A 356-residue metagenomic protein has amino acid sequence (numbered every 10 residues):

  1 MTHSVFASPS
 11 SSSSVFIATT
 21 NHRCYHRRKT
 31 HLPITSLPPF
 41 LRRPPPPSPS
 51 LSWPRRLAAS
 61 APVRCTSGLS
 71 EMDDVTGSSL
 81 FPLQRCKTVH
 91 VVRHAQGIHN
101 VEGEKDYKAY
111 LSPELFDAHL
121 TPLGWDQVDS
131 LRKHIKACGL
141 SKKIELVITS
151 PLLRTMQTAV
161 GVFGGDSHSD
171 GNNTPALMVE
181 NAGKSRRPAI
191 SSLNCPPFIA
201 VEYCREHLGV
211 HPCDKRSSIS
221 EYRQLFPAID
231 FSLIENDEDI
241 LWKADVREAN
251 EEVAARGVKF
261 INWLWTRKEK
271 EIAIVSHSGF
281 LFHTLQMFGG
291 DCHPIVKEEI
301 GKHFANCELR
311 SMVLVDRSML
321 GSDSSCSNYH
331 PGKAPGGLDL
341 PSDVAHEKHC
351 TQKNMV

Functional and structural regions predicted by a protein language model:
T2-C195, I199-V201, H207, S220-L225 (+4 more regions): Active-site-proximal alpha-helix that buttresses catalytic centers in soluble enzyme cores
V89, E145, K270-G279: Generic beta-sheet signal
E114-A118, R205, P227-A249: Short glycine/proline- and acidic residue-enriched helix-loop micro-motifs that form flexible lids or anion-recognition
H119, L177-E180, G290-L320: Domain-level recognition of soluble alpha/beta enzyme cores, biased toward histidine phosphatases/phosphomutases
C138-K142, L264-K270: Glycine-rich phosphate-binding loop signature in dinucleotide/nucleotide-binding domains
V253-R267: A short, acidic, amphipathic alpha-helical segment used as a generic capping/interface helix at domain edges
E269-V275, E299, L309: Residue-level preference for the first positions of well-ordered beta-strands
G321-V356: Acidic, His/Gly-rich catalytic cores of divalent-metal-dependent hydrolytic chemistry
